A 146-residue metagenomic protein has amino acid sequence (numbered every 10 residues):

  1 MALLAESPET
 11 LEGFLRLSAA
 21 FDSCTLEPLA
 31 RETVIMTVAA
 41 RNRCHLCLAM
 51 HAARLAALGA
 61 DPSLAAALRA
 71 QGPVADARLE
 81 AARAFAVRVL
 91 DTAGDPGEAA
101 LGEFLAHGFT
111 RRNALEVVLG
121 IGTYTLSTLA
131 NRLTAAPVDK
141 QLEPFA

Functional and structural regions predicted by a protein language model:
M1-A146: Hydrophobic alpha-helical segments
